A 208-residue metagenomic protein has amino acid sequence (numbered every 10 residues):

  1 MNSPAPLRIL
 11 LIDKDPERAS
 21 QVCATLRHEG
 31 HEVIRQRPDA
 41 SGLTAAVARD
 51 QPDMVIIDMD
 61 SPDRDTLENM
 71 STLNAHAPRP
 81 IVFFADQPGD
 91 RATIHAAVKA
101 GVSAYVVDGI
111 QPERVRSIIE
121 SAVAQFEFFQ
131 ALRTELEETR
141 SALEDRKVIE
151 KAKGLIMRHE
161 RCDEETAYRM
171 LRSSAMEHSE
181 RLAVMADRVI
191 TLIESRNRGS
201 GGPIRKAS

Functional and structural regions predicted by a protein language model:
S3-E17, V22-L26, V55: Conserved acidic segment of CheY-like receiver
A19, D39-T44, D53-L73: Conserved phosphotransfer microenvironments
T25, V115-E127: Receiver (REC) domain switch/output surface
G30-D39, A46: Short hydrophobic/Thr-rich beta-strand motif most characteristic of the beta2 strand and flanking loop of CheY-like
P78-P88: A short, hydrophobic beta-strand element within the central beta-sheet of small alpha/beta folds
A92, I110-I119: C-terminal output helix
E137-S208: C-terminal output/effector regions of signal-responsive regulators
